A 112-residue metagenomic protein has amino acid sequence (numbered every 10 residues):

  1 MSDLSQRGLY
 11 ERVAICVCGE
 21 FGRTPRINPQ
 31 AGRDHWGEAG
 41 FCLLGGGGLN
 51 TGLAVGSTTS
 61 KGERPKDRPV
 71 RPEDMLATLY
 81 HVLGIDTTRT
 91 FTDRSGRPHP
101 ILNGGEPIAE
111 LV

Functional and structural regions predicted by a protein language model:
M1-V112: Ligand-binding pockets and gating/stacking loops
